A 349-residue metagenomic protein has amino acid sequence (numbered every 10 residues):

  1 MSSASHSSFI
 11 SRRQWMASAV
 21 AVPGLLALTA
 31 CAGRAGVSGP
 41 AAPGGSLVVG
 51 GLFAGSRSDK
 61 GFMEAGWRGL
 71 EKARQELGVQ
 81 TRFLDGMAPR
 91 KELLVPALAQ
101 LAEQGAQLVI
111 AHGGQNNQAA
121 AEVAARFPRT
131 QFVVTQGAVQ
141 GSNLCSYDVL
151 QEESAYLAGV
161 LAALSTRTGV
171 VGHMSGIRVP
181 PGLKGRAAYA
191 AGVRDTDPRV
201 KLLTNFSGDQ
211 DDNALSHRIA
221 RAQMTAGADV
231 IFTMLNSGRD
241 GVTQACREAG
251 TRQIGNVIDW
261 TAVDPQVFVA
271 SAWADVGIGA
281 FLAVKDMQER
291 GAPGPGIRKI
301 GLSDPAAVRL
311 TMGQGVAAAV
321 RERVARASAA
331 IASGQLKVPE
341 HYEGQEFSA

Functional and structural regions predicted by a protein language model:
M1-A30: N-terminal secretory signal peptides
A32-R34: Bacterial signal peptide processing site
V48-A73, R82-E92, G114, R178-L183: Extracytoplasmic "Venus flytrap"
L70, L157-V200, T204, P295-V316: An alpha-beta-alpha
A106-G113, T135, A228-N236, N256: Periplasmic-binding protein-like
A125-V149, I258-V267: Flexible loop/hinge segments that line or gate small-molecule binding clefts
Y147-G169, A272-A292: Hydrophobic alpha-helical segments within soluble ligand-binding/sensing domains
E289-A349: Hinge/cleft segment of the Venus flytrap/periplasmic-binding protein
